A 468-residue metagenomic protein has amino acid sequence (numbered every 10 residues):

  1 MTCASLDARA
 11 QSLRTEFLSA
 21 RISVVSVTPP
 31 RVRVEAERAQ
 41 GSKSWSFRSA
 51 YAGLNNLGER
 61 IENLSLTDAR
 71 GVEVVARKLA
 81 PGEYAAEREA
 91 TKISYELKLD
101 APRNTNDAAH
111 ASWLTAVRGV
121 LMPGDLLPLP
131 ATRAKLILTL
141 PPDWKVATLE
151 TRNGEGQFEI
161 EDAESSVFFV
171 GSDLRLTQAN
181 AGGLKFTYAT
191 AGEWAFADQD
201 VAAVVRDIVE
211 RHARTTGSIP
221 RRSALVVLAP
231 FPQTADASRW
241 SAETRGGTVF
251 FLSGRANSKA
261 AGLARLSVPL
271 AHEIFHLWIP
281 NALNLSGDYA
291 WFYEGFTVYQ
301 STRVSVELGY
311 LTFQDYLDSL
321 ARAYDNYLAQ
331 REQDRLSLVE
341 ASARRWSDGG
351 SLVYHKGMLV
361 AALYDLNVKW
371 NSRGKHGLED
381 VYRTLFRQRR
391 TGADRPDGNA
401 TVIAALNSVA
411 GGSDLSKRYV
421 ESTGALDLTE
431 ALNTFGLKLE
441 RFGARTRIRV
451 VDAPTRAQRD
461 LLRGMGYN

Functional and structural regions predicted by a protein language model:
T2-R9: C-terminal segment of classical bacterial N-terminal signal peptides
Q11-Y51: Early extracytoplasmic/domain-onset interaction patches
A20, V24, P30, E35-E37 (+2 more regions): Beta/coil-rich, acidic/histidine-enriched accessory regions frequently appended to metallopeptidases
V24-V25, A52-H110: A surface-exposed beta-strand-loop module
N56-N63, V120-L126, A131-T151, E159-S165 (+2 more regions): Zn2+-dependent metallopeptidase catalytic core
K98-A134: Glycine/proline-rich low-complexity spacer/linker segments in large multi-domain proteins
T177-Y289, Q300: Juxtacatalytic substrate-recognition/specificity segment
L285-L359, N371-S372, R387-G392: Acidic/His/Gly-enriched intrinsically disordered linker/tail segments that often contain short helix/coil "MoRF-like"
